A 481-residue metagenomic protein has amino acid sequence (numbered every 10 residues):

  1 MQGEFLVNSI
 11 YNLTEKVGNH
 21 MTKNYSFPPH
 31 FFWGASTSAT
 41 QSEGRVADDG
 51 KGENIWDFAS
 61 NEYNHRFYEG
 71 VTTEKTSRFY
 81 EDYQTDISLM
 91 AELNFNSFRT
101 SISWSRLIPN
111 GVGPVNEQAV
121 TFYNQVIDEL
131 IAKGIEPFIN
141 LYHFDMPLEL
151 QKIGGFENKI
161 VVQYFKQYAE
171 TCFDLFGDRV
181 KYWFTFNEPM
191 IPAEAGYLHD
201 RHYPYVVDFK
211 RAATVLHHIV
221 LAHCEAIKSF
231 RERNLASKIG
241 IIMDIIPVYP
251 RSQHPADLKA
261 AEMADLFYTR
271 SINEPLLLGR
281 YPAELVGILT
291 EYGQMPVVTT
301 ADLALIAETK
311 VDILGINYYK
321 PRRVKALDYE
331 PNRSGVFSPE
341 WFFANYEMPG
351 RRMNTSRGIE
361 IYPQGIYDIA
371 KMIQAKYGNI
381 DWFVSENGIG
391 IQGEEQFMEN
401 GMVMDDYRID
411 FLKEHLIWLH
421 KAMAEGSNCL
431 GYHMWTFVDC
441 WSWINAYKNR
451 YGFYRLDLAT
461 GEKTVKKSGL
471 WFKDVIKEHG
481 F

Functional and structural regions predicted by a protein language model:
L6-S9, L13: Short hydrophobic targeting helices and cationic amphipathic motifs that mediate membrane/organellar targeting
V17-F67, N110-V112, V120-F481: Active-site region of glycoside hydrolase catalytic domains
E53-S88: Aromatic- and Gly/Pro-rich amphipathic surface segment
D82-S103, T309, I313: Catalytic domains of carbohydrate-active enzymes, especially glycoside hydrolases
N96, S105-L107, F144-M146: A short acidic, glycine/proline-enriched capping/turn motif at secondary-structure boundaries, especially helix N-cap
I102-V115: Glycine-rich, proline-tolerant flexible connector loops at the mouths of alpha/beta enzymes
